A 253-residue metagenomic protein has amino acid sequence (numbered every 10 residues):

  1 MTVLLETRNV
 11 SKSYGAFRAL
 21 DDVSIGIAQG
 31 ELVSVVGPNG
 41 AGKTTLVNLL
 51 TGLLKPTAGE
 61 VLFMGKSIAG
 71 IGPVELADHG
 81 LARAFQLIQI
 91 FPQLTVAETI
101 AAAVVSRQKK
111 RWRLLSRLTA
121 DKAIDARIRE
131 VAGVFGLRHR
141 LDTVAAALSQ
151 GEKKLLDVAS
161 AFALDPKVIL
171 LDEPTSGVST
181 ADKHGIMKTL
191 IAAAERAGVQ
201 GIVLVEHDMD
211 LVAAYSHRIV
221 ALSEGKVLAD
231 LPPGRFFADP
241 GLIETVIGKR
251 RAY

Functional and structural regions predicted by a protein language model:
T2-Y253: Glycine-rich phosphate-binding loops of nucleotide-dependent enzymes
